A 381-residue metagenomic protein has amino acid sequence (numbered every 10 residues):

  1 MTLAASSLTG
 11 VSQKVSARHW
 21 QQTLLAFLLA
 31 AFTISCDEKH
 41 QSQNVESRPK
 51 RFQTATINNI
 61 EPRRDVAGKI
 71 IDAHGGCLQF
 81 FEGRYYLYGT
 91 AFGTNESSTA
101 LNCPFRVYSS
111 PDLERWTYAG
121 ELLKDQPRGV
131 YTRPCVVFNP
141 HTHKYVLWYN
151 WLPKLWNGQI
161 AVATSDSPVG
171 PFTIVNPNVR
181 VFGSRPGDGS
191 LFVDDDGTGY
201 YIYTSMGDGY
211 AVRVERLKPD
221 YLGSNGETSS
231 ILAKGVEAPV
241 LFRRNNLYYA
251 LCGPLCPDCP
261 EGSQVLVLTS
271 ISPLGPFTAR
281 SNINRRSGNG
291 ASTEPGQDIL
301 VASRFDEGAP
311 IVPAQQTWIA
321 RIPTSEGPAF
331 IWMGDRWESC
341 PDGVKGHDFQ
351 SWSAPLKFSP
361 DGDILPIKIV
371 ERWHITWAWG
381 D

Functional and structural regions predicted by a protein language model:
A4-L24: Bacterial N-terminal signal peptides that target proteins for export
T23-F32: Bacterial N-terminal signal peptides
C36-D381: Carbohydrate-active catalytic/glycan-binding domains of CAZyme proteins, especially the secreted or lumenal ectodomains
